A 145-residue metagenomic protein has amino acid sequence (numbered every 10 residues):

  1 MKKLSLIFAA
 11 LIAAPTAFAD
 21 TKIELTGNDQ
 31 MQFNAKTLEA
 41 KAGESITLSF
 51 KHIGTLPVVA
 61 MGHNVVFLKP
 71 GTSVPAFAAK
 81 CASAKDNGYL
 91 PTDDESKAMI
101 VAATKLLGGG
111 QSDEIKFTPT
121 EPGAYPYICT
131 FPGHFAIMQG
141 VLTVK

Functional and structural regions predicted by a protein language model:
M1-L4: Positively charged n-region of N-terminal signal peptides that target proteins for export
P15-A19: Sec/Tat signal peptide C-region and signal peptidase I cleavage site
T21-I46: N-terminal edge beta-strand
M31-N34, L56-A60, V74-A76: Short, solvent-exposed loop/turn elements at domain surfaces
K51-T55: Short amphipathic, basic-aromatic surface patches that mediate peripheral association with negatively charged
N64-L68: Beta-strand signatures of extracellular beta-sandwich domains
P70-T104: Aromatic- and Gly/Pro-rich amphipathic surface segment
A102-K145: Extracellular/periplasmic metallocenter environments
